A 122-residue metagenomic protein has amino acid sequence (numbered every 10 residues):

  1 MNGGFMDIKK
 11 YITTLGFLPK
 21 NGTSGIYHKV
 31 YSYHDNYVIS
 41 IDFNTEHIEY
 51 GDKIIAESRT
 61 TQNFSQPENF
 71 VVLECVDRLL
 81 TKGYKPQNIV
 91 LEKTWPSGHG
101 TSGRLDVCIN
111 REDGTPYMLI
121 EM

Functional and structural regions predicted by a protein language model:
M1-L73, D77: Charged, often low-complexity linker/regulatory segments
Y27-Y37, N63, Q87-G114: Active-site metal-binding core of divalent-cation-utilizing nuclease and nuclease-like domains
N44-I54, C108-L119: Active-site beta-strand-loop-beta-strand hairpin of nuclease catalytic cores that positions key catalytic residues
R78-L79, H99: Residues in flexible loops and secondary-structure boundaries
L79-N88: Short secondary-structure junctions
